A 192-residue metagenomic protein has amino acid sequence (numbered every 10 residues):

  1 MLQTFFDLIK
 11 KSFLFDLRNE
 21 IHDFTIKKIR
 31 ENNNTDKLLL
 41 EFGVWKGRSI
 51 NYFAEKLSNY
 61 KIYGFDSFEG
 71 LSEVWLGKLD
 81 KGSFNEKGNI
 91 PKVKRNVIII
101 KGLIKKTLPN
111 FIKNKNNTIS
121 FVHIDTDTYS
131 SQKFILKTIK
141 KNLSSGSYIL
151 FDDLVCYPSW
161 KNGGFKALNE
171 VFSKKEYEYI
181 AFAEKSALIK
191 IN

Functional and structural regions predicted by a protein language model:
F5-L8, K27, E31-N192: S-adenosylmethionine/decaboxylated-SAM
I9-H22: Conserved SAM-binding loop and adjacent beta-strand
